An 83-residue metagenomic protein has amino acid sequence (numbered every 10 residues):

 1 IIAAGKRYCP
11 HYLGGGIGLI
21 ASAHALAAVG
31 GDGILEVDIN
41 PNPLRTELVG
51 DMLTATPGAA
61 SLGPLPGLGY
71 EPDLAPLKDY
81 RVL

Functional and structural regions predicted by a protein language model:
I1-G63, E71: Shared catalytic-loop signature of beta/alpha-barrel
L68-L83: Extended hydrophobic packing segments that form well-structured cores
